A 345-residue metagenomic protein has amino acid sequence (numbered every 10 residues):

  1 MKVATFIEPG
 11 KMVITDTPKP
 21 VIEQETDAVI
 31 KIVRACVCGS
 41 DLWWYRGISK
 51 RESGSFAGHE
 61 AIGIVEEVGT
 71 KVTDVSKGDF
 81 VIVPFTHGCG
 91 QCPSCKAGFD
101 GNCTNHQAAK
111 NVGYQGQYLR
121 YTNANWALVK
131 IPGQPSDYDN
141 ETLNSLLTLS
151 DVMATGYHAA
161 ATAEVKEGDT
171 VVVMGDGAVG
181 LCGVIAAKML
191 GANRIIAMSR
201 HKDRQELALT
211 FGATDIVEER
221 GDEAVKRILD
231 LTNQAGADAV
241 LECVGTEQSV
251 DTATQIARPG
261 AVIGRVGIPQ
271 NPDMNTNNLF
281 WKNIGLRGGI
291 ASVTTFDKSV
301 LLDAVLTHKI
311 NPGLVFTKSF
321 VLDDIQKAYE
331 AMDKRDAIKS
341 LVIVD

Functional and structural regions predicted by a protein language model:
M1-V3, D251-Q255, K298-D345: C-terminal hydrophobic helical "lid"/dimerization subdomain of Rossmann-like NAD(P)H-dependent oxidoreductases
P20-A35, I48-P93, V112, P132-D139: Glycine-rich beta-strand-centered segment in the early N-terminal region that forms part of a ligand/cofactor-binding
C89-M174: NAD(P)H dinucleotide-binding glycine-rich loop of Rossmann-like/cofactor-binding domains, especially the beta1-alpha1
V173, K188-T252: Adenosine-nucleotide cofactor-binding segment
G180-L181: N-terminal Rossmann-fold NAD(P) dinucleotide-binding loop
A192, I196, E247-I310, V344-D345: Glycine-rich phosphate-binding loop and adjacent beta-alpha segment of Rossmann(oid) nucleotide-cofactor-binding
